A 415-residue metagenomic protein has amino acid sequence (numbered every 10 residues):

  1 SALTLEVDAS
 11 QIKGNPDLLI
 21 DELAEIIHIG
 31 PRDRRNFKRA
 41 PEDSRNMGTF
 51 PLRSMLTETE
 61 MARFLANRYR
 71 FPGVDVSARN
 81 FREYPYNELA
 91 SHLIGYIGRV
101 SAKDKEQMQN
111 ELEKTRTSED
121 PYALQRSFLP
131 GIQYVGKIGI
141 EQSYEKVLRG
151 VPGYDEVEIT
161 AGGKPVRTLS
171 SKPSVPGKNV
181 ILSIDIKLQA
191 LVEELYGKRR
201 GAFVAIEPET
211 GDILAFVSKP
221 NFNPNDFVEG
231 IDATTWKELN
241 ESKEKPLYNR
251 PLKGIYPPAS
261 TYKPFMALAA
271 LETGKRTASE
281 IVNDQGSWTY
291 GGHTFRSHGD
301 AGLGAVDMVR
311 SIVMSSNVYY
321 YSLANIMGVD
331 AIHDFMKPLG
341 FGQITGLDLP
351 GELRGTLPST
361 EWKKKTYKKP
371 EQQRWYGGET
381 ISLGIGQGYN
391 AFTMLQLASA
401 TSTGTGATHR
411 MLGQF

Functional and structural regions predicted by a protein language model:
S1-A202, V217, N221-R250, I255: Extracytoplasmic/periplasmic proteins that interact with beta-lactams or build/remodel peptidoglycan
I159-K172, E209-T261, F265-F415: Beta-lactam-recognizing serine transpeptidase/beta-lactamase-like catalytic domain environment
F203-P208: Short hydrophobic alpha-helical segments used for membrane anchoring or interfacial signaling
